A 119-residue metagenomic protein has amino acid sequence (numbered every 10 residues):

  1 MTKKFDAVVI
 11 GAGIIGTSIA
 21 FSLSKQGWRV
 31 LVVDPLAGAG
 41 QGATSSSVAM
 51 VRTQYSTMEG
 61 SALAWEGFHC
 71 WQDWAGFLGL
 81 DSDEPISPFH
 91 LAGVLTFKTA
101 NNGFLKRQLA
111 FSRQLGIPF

Functional and structural regions predicted by a protein language model:
M1-I15, L31: Beta1/beta-strand and adjacent pyrophosphate-binding region of the FAD-binding site in flavoprotein oxidoreductases
M1-T2, S24, F89: Short, flexible hinge/linker loops that cap or flank conserved catalytic cores
V8, L36, Q54: Anionic group-transfer/hydrolysis microenvironments
G11, D34, K98: Short beta-strand/turn micro-motifs composed of small residues that flank or help shape donor/cofactor-binding pockets
S24-T44: Glycine-rich FAD pyrophosphate-binding loop
V48-F119: Dinucleotide-binding Rossmann-like beta1-alpha1 core, especially the glycine-rich loop that anchors the ADP
